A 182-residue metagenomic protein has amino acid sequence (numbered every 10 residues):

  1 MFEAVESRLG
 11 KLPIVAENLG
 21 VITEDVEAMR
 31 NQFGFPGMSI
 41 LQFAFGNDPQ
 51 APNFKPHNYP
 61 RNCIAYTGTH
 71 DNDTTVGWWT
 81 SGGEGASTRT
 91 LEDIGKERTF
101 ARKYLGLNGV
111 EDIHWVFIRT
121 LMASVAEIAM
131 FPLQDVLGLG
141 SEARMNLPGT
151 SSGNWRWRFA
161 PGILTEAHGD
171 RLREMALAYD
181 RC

Functional and structural regions predicted by a protein language model:
M1-C182: Catalytic cores of glycan-processing enzymes that make or break glycosidic bonds
